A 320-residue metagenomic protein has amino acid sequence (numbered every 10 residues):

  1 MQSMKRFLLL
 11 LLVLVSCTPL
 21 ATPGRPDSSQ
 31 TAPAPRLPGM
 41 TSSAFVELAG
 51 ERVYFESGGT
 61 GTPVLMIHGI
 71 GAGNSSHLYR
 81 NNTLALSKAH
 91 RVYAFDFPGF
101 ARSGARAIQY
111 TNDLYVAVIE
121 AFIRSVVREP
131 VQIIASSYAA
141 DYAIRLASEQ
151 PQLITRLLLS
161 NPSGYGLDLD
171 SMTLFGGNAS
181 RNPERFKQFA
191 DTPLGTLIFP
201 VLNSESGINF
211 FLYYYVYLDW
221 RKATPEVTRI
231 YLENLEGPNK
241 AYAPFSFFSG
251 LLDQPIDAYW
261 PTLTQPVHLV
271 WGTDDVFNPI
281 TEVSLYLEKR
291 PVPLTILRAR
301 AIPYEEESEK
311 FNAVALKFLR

Functional and structural regions predicted by a protein language model:
M4-L65, K88-H90, R128-E129, L319-R320: Alpha/beta-hydrolase fold catalytic core
E51, S57-R102: Conserved HGGG/HGGXW glycine-rich cap/lid loop of the alpha/beta-hydrolase fold
A94-I134, Y138: Active-site loop/oxyanion-hole signature of alpha/beta-hydrolase fold enzymes
A140-P151, L157: Short glycine-enriched nucleophile-adjacent loop and the immediately C-terminal alpha-helix near the catalytic center
S148, L157-L197: Flexible "cap/lid" loop of the alpha/beta hydrolase fold
G195-P261, Q265: Conserved alpha/beta-hydrolase catalytic His-Asp/Glu region
T262-A299: Conserved loop-alpha-helix segment in the C-terminal half of the alpha/beta-hydrolase fold that carries the catalytic
A299-N312: Catalytic histidine-centered segment of alpha/beta-hydrolase-like enzymes
